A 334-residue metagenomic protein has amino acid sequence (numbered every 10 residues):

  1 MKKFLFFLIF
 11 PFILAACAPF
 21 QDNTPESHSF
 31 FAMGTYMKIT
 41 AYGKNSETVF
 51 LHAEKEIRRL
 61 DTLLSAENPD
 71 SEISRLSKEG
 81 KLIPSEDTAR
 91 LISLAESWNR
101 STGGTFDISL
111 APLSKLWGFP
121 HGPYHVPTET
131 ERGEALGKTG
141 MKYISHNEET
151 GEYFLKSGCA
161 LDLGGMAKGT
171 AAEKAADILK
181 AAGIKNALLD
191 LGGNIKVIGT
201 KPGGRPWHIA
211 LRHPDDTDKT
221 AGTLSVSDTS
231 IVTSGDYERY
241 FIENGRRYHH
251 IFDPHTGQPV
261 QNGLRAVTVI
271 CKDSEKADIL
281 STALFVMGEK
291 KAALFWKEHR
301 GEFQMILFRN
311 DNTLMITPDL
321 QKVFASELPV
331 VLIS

Functional and structural regions predicted by a protein language model:
F4-S334: Mature catalytic core of soluble alpha/beta enzymes
